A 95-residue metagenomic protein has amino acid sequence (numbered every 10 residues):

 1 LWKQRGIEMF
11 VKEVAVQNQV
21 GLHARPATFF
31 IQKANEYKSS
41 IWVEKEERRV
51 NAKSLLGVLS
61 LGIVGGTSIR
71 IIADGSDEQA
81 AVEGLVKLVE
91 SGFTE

Functional and structural regions predicted by a protein language model:
L1-E8: Short, Lys/Arg-enriched N-terminal segments with co-localized hydrophobic residues within the first ~10-30 amino acids
E8, A27-T28, S91: Short non-domain terminal segments
M9-E13, S68-R70: Intrinsic-disorder/low-complexity, polar/charged segments enriched in Ser/Thr/Lys/Arg/Asp/Glu/Gln
E13, R49, A73-S76: Solvent-exposed, well-ordered amphipathic alpha-helical segments that flank/support binding or catalytic loops
A15-L56, S60-G66, E95: Compact, glycine-rich, soluble single-domain proteins
S60-E95: C-terminal structural segments of small proteins and small subunits
